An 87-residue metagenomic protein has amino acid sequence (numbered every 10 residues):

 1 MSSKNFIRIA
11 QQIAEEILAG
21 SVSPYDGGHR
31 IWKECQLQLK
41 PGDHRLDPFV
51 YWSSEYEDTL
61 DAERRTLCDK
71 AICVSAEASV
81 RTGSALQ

Functional and structural regions predicted by a protein language model:
M1-Q87: Acidic, Ser/Pro/Thr-rich low-complexity regulatory regions and the short amphipathic helical interaction modules they
